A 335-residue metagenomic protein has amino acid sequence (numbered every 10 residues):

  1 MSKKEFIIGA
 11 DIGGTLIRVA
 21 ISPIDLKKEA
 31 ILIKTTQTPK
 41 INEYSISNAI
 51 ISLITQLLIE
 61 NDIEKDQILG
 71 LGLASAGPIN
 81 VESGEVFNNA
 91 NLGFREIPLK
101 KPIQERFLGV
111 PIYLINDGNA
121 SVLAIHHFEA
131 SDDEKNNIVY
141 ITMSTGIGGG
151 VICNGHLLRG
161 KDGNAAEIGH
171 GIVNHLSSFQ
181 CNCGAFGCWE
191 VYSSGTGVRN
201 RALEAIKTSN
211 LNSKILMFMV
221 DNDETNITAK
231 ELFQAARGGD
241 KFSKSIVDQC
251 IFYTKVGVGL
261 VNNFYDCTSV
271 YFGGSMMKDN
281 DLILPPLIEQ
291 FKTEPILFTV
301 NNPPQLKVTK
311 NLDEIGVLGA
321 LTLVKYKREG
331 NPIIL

Functional and structural regions predicted by a protein language model:
M1-G70, V81-S83, I103-I112, H127-K135 (+2 more regions): ATP-binding/phosphotransfer module of carbohydrate and carboxylate kinases, centering on a glycine-rich
I17-I21, L123, I147-I152: Short beta-strand scaffold segments in enzyme catalytic cores
K27-K28, V86, L157-L158: Hydrophobic "anchor" residues
T35-P39, F94, N164-E167, V173: A short acidic/small-residue loop/turn micro-motif
L69, S75, C153-N154: A cytosolic small-molecule/anion-sensing beta-strand core signal
G84-R95: A charged helix-plus-loop insertion that forms the helical arch/lid used to bind and gate nucleic-acid substrates
L114-N116: Short loop/edge segments at beta-strand edges and connector loops that shape dinucleotide/nucleotide cofactor-binding
A130, E134-S193: Glycine-rich phosphate-binding loop of actin/hexokinase-like ATP-binding domains
